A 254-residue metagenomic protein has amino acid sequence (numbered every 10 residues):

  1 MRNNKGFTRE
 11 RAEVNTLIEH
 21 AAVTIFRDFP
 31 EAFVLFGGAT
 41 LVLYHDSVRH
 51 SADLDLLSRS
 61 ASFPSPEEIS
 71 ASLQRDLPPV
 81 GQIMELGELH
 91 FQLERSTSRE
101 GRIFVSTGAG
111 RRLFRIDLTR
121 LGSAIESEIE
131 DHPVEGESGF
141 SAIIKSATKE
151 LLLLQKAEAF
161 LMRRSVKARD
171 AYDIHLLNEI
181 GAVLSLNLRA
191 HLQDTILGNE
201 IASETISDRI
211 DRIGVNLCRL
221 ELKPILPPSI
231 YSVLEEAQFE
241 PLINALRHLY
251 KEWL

Functional and structural regions predicted by a protein language model:
M1-V34, Y44-L54, S58-L254: Structured mid-to-C-terminal alpha-helical surface segments
G38: Active-site glycine-centered loops adjacent to acidic/histidine catalytic or metal-binding residues that shape
L41: Glycine-rich phosphate-binding loops at beta-strand->alpha-helix junctions
